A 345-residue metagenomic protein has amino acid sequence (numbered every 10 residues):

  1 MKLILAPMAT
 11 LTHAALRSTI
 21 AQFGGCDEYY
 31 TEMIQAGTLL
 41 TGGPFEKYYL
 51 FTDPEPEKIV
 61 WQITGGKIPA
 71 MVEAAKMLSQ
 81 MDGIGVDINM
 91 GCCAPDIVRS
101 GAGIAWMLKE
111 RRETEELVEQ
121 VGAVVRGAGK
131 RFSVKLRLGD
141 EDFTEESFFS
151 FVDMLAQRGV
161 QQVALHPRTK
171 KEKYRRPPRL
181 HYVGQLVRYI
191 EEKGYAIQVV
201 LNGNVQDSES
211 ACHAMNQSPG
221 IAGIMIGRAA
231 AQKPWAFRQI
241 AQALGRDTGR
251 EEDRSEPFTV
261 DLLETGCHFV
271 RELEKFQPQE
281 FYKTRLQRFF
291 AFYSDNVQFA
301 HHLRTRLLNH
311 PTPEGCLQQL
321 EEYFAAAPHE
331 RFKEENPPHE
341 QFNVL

Functional and structural regions predicted by a protein language model:
M1-L345: Flavin-dependent oxidoreductase catalytic cores
